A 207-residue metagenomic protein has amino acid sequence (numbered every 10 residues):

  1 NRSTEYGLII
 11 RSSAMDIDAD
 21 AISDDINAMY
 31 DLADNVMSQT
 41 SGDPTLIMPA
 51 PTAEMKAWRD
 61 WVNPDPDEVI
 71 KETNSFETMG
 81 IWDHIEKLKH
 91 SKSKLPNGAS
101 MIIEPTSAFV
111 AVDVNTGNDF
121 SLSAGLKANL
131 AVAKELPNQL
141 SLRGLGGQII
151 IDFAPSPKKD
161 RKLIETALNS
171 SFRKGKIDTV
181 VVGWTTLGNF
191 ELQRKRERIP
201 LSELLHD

Functional and structural regions predicted by a protein language model:
N1-A108, K176-D207: OB-fold/S1-family RNA-binding modules
M29, N97-D207: Conserved glycine-centered short motifs in functionally critical loops
